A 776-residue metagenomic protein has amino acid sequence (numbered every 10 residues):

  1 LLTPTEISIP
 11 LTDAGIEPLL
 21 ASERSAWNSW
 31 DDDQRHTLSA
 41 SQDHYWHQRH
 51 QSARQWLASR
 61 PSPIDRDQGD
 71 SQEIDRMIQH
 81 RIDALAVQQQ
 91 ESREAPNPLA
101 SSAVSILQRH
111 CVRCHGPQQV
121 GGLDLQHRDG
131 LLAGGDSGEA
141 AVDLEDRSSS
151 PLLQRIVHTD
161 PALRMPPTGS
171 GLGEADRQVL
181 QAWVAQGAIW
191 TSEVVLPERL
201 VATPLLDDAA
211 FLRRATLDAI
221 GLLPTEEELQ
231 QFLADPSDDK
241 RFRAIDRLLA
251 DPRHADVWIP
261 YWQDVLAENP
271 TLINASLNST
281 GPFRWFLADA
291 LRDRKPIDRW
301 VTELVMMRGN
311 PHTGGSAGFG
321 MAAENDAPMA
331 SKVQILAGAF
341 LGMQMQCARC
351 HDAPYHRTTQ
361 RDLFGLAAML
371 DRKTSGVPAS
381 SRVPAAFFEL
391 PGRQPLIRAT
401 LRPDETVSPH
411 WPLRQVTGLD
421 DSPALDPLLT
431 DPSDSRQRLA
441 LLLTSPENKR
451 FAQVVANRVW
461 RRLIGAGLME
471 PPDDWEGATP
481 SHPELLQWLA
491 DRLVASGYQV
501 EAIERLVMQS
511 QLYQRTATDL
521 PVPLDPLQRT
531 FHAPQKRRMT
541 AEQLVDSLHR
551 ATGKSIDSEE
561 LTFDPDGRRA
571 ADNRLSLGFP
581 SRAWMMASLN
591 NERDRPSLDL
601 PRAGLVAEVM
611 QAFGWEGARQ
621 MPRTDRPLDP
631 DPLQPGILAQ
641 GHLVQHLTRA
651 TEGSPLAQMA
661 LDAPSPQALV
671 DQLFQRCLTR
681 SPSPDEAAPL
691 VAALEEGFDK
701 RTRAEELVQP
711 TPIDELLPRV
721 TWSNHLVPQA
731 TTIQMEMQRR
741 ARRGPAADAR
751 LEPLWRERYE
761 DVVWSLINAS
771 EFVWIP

Functional and structural regions predicted by a protein language model:
L2-I64, V184-R199: Pro/Ala/Gly-rich low-complexity, hydrophilic intrinsically disordered segments
L2-T3, H47-A133, V157-L163, P167-G169 (+7 more regions): Short, structured secondary-structure elements that scaffold catalytic or ligand/cofactor-binding regions
A140-L144, T430, S588-L589, D625-P627: Short Gly/Pro-enriched turn/cap motifs at secondary-structure boundaries
L144-E145, R402-D404: Glycine-centered loop/turn motifs
P412-L428, L439-L441, M737: Long, low-complexity, polar/charged, intrinsically disordered or flexibly structured peripheral segments
D426-S433, Q437-V455, R461-L463: Structured secondary-structure scaffolds
S681-A687: Extended, well-ordered alpha-helical scaffold/bundle regions in very large, multi-domain proteins
